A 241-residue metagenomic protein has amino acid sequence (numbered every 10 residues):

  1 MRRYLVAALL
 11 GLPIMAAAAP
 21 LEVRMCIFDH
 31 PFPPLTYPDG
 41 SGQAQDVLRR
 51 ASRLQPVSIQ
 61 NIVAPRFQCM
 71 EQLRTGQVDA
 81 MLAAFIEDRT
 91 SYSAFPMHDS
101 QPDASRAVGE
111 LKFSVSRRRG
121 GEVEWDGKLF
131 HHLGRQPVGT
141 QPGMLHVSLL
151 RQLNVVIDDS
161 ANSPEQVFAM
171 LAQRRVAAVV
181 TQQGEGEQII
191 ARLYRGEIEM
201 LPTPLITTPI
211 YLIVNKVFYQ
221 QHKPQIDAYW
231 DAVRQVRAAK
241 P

Functional and structural regions predicted by a protein language model:
A19-Y92, S160: Extracytoplasmic small-molecule ligand-binding "clamshell" domains of the periplasmic binding protein/Venus flytrap
L21-Y37, E124-G143: Short loop->beta-strand "edge-of-pocket" segments that line small-molecule binding or catalytic clefts across diverse
F28-H30, S105-S114, R192-W230: Periplasmic-binding protein-like
D46-L54, S116-E124, G134-P137, L212-P241: Extended ligand-binding regions for polar small-molecule ligands
S58, G139-N154, W230-P241: Ligand-binding clefts/hinges and TM-proximal coupling segments of bilobed small-molecule sensing domains
I62-H132, T203-L205: Acidic, polar ligand-binding/catalytic clefts
F67-M81, R151-L153, E165-G184, R192-L193: Short helices/loops that flank or line small-molecule/ion binding pockets
A84-F95, A177-I198, T203-I206: A ligand-binding cleft/hinge motif common to bilobed small-molecule-binding domains
